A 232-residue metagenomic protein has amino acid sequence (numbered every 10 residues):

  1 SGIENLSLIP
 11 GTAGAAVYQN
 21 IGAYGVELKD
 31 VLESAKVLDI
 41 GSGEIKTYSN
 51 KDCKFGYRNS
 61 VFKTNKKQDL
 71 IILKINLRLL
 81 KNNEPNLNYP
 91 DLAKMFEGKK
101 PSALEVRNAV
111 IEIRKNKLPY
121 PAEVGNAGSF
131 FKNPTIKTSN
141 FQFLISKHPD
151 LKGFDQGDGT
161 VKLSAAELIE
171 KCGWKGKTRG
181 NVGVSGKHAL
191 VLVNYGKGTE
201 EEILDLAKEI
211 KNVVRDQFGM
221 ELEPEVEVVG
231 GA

Functional and structural regions predicted by a protein language model:
S1-E4, E33, K46, L73: A short, local hydrophobic-aromatic micro-motif
I3-S34: A gly/ser-rich beta-alpha-beta helix-loop segment of oxidoreductase catalytic cores
I45-E201, Q217-A232: Phosphate/pyrophosphate- and phosphate-bearing ligand-binding catalytic cores of soluble enzymes
